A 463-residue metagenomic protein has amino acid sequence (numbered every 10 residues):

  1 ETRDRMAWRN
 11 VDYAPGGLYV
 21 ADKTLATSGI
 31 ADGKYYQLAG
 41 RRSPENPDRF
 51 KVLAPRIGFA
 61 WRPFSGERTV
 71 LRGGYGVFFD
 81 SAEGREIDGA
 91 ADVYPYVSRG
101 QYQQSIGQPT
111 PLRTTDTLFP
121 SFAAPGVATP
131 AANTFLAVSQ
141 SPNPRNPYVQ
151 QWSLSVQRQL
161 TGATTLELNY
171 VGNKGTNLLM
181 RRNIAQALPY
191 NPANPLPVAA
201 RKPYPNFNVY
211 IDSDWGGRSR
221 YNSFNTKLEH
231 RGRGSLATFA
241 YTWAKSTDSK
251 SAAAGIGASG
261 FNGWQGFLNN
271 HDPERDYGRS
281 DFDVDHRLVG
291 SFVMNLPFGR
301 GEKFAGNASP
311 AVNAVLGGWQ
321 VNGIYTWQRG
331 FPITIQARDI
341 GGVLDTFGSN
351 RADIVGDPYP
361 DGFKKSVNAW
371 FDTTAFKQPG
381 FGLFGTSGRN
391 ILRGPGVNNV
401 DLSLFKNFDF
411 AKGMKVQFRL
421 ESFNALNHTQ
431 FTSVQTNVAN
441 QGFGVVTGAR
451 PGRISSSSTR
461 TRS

Functional and structural regions predicted by a protein language model:
D4-D214, P379, P395: Solvent-exposed loop/turn elements at secondary-structure boundaries
T117-S463: Short, solvent-exposed micro-motifs at the edges of structured domains
